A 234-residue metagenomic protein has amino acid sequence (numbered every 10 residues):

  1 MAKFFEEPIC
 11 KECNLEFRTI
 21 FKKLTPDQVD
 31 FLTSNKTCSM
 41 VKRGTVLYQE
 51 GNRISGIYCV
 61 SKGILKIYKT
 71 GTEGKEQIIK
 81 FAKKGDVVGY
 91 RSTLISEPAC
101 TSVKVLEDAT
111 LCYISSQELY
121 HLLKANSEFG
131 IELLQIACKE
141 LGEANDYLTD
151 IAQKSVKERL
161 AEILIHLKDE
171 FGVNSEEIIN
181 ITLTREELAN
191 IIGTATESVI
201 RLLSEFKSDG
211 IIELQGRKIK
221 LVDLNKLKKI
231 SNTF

Functional and structural regions predicted by a protein language model:
M1-R43, S92-T93: Cyclic nucleotide-binding regulatory module and flanking cytosolic helices
I20, T45-E107: Cyclic nucleotide-binding regulatory domains
K23, F81, Y113, T182 (+1 more regions): Short aromatic/basic micro-patch
K80-G142: Cyclic-nucleotide recognition modules
K124-G193: Polybasic "coupling" helices that flank or enter modular domains
L167-F234: Phosphate-/nucleic-acid-contacting segments
